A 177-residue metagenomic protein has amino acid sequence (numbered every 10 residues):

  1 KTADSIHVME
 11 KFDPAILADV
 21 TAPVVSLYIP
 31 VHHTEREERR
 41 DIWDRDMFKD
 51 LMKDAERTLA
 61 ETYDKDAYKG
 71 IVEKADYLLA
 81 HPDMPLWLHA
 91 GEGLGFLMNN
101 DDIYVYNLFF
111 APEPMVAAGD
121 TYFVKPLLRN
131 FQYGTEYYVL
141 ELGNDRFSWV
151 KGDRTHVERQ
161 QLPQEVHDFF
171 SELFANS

Functional and structural regions predicted by a protein language model:
K1-V124: Non-catalytic, solvent-exposed interaction/assembly segments
A18-D19, W87-H89, R129-Y133, E141: Solvent-exposed alpha-helices and their adjacent loops that cap or buttress functional pockets in soluble metabolic
H32-T34, D102-I103, R146-F147, H156 (+1 more regions): Conserved nucleotide-binding/hydrolysis micro-motifs of P-loop NTPases
R36-E37, V105-N107, S148-K151, E158-Q160: Short helix/loop capping segments that flank catalytic or ligand/cofactor-binding pockets
F109-E113, G152-T155, P163-Q164: "Short basic amphipathic alpha-helical interaction patches in structured regions
A117-Y137: A contiguous, basic/glycine-rich beta-loop/short-helix subdomain that forms a polymer-engagement track
D120, K125, E158-S177: Long, charge-dense
Y133-V157: Gly/Thr-rich phosphate-binding beta-strand-loop-beta motif of the actin/hexokinase/Hsp70
